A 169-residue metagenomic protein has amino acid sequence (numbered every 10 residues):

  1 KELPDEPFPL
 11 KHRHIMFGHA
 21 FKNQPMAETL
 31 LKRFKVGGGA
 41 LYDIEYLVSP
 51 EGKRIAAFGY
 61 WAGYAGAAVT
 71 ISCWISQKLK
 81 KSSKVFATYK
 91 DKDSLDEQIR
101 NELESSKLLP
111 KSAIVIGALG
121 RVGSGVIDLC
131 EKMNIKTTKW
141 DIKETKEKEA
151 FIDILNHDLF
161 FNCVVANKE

Functional and structural regions predicted by a protein language model:
K1, L41-D43, K139: Short hydrophobic alpha-helical runs that function as membrane-insertion/retention elements
K1-P7, G117: Short, charge-rich amphipathic segments
E2, G18-H19, V164-E169: Short glycine-/small-residue-rich Rossmann-like dinucleotide-binding loops
D5-L108: Glycine/serine-rich phosphate-binding loop and adjoining beta1-alpha1 elements at the start of nucleotide-handling
S82-N167: Glycine-rich phosphate/diphosphate-binding loop of Rossmann-like nucleotide-binding domains
